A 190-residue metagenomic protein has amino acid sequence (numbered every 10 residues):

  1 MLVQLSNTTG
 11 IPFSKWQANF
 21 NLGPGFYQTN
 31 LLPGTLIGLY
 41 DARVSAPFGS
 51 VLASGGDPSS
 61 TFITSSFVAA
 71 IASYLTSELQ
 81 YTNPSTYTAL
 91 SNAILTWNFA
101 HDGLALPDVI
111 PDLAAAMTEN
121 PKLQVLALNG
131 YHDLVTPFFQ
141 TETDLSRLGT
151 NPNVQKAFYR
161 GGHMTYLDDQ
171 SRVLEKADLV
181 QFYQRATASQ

Functional and structural regions predicted by a protein language model:
M1-Q190: C-terminal subdomain of alpha/beta-hydrolase-fold enzymes, centered on the catalytic histidine and its supporting
